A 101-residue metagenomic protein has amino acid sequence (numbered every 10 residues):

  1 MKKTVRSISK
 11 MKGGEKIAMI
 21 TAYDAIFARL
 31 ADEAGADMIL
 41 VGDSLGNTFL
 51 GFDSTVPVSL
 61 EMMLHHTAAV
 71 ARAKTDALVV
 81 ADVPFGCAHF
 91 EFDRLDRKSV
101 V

Functional and structural regions predicted by a protein language model:
M1-T21, D32: N-terminal amphipathic alpha-helix/helix-capping segment at the start of soluble metabolic enzymes
G14-A18, G35-D37, K74-V79: Short, well-ordered coil/turn segments that N-cap beta-strands
T21-A22, A81-V83: A cross-domain feature marking catalytic cores of carbohydrate-active enzymes and several ubiquitous metabolic/repair
F27-A28, A34, M38-L64, V83-F90: Glycine-rich, proline-tolerant flexible connector loops at the mouths of alpha/beta enzymes
L64-K74: A short, N-terminal amphipathic alpha-helix
V100-V101: Conserved small/polar residues in nucleotide/adenosyl-binding loops
